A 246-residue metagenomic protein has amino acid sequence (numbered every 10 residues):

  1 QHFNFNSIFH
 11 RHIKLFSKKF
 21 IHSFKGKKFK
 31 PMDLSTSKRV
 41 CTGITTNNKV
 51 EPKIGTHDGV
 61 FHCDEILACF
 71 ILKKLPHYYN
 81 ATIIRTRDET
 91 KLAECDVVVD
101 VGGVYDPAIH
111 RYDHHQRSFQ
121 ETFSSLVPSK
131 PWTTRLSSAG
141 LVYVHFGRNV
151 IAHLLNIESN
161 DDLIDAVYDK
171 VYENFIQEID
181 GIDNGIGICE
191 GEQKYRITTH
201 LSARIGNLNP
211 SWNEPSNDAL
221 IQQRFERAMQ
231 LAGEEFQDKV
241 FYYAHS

Functional and structural regions predicted by a protein language model:
H2-K25: N-terminal mitochondrial targeting presequence
N6-F9, I13, D165-Y168, K194 (+2 more regions): Intrinsic-disorder-associated interaction segments
G26-A203: Replace "Mg2+/Mn2+-dependent" with "divalent metal-dependent
I182-S246: Glycine-rich, Lys/Arg-enriched anion-binding loops that position phosphate/diphosphate groups for phosphoryl
